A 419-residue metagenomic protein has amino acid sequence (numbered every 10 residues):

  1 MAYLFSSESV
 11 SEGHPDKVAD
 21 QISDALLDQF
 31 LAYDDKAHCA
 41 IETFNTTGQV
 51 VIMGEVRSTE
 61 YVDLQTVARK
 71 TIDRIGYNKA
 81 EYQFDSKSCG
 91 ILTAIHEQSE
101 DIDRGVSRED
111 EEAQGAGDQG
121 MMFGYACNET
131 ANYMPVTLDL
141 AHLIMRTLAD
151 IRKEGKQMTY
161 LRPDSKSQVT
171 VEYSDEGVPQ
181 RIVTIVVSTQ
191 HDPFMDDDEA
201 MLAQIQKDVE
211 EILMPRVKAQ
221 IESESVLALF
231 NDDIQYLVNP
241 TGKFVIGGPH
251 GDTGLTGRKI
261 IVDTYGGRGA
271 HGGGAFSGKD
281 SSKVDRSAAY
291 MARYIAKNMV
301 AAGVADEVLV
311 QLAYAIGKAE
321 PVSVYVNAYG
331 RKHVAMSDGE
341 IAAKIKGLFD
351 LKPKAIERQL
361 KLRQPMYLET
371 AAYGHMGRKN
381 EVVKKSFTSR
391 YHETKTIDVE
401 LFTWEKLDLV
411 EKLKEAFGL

Functional and structural regions predicted by a protein language model:
M1-A40, G155, V410, A416: N-terminal, positively charged regions that mediate nucleic acid binding
S6, T66, D73-I246, G377-E381 (+1 more regions): Glycine-rich, mobile lid/loop segments that gate access to catalytic sites or pores
E8-V10, H14-A19, G115-T130, V245-A270 (+2 more regions): Conserved phosphate/anionic-ligand binding catalytic regions in large, soluble enzymes, centered on
E12-L31, E129-R146, K279-G303: Alpha-helical support elements that line or immediately flank enzyme active sites and cofactor-binding pockets
A37-I41, S165-V171, I234-V238, V304-A315: A short glycine-rich, hydrophobically flanked beta-strand micro-motif that places a catalytic Asp/Glu for divalent metal
A40-S58, I316-E320: Short, charge-patterned binding micro-sites
T46, E307, Y314-L419: Internal helix-turn-beta structural module
I260, Y265-Q311, E320-N327, R331: C-terminal catalytic subdomain
